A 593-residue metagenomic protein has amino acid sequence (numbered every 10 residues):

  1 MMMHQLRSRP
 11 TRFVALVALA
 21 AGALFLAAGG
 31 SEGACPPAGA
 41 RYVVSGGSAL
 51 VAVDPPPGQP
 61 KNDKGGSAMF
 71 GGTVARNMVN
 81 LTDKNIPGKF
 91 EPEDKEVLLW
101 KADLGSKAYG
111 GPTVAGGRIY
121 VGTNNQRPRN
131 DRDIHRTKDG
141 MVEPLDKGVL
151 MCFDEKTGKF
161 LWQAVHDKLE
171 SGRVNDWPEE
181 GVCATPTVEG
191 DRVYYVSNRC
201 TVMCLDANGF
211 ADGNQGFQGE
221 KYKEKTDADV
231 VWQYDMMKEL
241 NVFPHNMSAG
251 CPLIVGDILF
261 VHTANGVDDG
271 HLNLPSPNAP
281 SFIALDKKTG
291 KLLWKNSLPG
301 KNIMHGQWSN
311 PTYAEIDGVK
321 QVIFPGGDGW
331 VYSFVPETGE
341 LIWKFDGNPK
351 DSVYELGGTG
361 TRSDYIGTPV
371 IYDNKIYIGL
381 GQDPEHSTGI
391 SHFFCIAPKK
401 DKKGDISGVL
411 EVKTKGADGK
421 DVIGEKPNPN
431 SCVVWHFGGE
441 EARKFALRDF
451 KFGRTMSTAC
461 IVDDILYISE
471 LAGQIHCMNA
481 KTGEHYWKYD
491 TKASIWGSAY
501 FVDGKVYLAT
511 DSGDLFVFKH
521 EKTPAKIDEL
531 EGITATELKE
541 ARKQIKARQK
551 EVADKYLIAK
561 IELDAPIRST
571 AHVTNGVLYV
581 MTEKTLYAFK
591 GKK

Functional and structural regions predicted by a protein language model:
M1-P10: N-terminal secretory signal peptides that target proteins for export/translocation
P10-T11, P186: Structural motif marking the loop-to-transmembrane transition
V14-A27: Bacterial N-terminal signal peptides
G30-K593: Noncatalytic, solvent-exposed loop/strand surfaces of beta-propeller-type extracellular/periplasmic domains
